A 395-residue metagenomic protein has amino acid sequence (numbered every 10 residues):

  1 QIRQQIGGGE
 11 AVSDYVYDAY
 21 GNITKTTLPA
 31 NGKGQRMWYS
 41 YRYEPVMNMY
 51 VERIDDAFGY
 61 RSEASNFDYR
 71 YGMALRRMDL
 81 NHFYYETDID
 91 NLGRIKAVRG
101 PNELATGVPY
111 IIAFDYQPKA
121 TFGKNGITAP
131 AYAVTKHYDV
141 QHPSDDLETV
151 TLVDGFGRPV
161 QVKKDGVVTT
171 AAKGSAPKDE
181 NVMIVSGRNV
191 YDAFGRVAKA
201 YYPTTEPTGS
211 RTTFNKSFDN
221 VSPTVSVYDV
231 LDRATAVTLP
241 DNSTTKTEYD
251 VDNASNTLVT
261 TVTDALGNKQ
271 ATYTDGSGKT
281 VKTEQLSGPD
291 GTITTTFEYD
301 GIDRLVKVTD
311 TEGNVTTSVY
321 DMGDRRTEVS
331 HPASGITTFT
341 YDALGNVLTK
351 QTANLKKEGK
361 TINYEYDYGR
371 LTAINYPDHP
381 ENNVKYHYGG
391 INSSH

Functional and structural regions predicted by a protein language model:
Q1-H395: Beta-strand elements of repeat-based all-beta scaffolds
